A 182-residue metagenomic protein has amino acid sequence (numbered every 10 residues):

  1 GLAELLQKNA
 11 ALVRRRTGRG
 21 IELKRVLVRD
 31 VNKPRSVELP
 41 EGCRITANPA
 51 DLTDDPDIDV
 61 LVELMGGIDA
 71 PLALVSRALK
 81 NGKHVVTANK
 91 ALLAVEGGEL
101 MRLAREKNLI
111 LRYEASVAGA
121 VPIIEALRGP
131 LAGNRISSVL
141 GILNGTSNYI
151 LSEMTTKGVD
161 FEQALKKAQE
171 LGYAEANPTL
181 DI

Functional and structural regions predicted by a protein language model:
G1, I21, A47, P56 (+7 more regions): Conserved active-site and cofactor/substrate-binding residues in soluble primary-metabolism enzymes
G1, L5, D51, V60 (+7 more regions): Alpha-helical scaffold segments in soluble metabolic enzymes
G1-N81: N-terminal glycine-/serine-/threonine-rich beta1-alpha1-beta2 phosphate-ribose binding loop of Rossmann-like
R16-G20, V37-L39, T53-D55, A104 (+3 more regions): Solvent-exposed alpha-helices and their adjacent loops that cap or buttress functional pockets in soluble metabolic
I45-A47, V62, V86-A88, L111-E114 (+2 more regions): General beta-strand structural signal in soluble alpha/beta enzymes
M65-N81, A88-G129: Rossmann-fold NAD(P)-binding glycine/threonine-rich loop
R128-I182: Conserved anion/nucleotide-ligand pocket segment
